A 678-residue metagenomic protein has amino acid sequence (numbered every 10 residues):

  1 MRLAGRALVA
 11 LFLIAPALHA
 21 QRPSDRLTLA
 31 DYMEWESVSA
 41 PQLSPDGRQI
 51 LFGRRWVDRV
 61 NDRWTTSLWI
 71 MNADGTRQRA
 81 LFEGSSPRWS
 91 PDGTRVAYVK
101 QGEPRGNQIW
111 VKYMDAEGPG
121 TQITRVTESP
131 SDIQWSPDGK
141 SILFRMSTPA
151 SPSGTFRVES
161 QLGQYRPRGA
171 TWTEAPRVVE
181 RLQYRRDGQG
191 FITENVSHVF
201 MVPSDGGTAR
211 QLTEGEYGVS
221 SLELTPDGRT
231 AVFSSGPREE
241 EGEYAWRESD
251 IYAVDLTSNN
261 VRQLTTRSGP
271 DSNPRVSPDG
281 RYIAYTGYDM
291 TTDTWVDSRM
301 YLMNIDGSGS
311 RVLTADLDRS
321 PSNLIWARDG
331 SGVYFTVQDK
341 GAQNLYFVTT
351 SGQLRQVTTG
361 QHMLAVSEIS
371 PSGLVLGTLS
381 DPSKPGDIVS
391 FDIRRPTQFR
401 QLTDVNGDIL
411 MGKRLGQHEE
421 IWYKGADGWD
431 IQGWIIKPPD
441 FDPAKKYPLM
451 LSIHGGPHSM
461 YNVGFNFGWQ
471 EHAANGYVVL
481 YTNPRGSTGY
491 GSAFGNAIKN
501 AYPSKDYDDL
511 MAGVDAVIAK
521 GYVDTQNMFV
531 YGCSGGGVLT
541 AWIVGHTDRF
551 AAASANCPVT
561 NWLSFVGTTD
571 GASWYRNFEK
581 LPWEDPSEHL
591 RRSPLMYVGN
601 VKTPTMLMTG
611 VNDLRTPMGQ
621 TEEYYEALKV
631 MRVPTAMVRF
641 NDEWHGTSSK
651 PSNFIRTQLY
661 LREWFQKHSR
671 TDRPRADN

Functional and structural regions predicted by a protein language model:
Q42, L143-R145, W172-H198, V202-R210 (+6 more regions): Non-catalytic accessory segments flanking enzyme active sites
P45-D46, P91-D92, P137-D138, P226-D227 (+3 more regions): Residue-level detector of Asp-centered blade-edge/turn motifs that repeat once per structural unit in beta-propeller
G47-I50, G93-V96, I142-L143, A231 (+3 more regions): Hydrophobic beta-strand positions that form the internal "hydrophobic ladder" of WD40/Gbeta-like beta-propeller blades
R54-S67, A80-S86, A97-W110, A116-P119 (+11 more regions): A flexible loop/linker signature enriched in serine peptidases of the S9 family
N72-T76, Y113-E117, P203-G207, D255-N259 (+3 more regions): Short loop/turn segments that connect beta-strands within beta-propeller blades
E239, T291, T397, D404-Q526 (+2 more regions): Cap/lid segment of the alpha/beta-hydrolase catalytic domain
A473-A474, Y481-N678: Active-site-proximal cap/loop segments of hydrolase catalytic domains
